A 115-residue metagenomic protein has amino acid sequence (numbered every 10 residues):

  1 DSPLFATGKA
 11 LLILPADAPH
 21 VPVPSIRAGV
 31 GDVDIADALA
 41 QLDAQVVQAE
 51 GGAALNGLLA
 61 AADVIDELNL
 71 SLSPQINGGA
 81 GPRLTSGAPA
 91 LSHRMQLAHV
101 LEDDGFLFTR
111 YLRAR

Functional and structural regions predicted by a protein language model:
D1-R115: Enzymes that bind and transform nitrogen-containing heteroaromatic metabolites
